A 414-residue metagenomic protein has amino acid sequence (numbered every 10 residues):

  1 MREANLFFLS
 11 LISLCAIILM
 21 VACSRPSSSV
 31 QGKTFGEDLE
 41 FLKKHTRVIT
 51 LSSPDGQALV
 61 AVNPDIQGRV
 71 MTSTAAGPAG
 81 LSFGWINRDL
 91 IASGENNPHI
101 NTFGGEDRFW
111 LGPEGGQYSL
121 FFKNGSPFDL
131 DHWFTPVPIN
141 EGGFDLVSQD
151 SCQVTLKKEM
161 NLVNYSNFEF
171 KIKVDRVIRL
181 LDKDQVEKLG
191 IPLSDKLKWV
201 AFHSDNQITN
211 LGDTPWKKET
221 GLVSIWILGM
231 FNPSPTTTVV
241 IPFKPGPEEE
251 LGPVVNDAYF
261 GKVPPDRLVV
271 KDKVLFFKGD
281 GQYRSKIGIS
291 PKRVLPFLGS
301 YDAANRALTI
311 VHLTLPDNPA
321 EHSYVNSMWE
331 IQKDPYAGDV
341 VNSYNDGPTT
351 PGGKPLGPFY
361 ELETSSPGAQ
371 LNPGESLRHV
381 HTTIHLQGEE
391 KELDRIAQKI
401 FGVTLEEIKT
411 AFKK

Functional and structural regions predicted by a protein language model:
R2-S10: Bacterial N-terminal signal peptides that target proteins for export
V21-A22: C-terminal motif of bacterial Sec signal peptides marking the signal peptidase cleavage site
S29-F41: N-terminal low-complexity, Pro/Thr/Ser-rich intrinsically disordered segments that act as propeptides or flexible
G36-L39, F122-V200, L356: Extended, loop-rich substrate-binding clefts of extracytoplasmic carbohydrate-active enzymes
K43-V60, P64-L120, L211-P373, G388-F401: A contiguous, surface-exposed recognition patch within enzymatic or periplasmic domains that forms
P64, K158, R176, E375-G388: Short, hydrophobic/aromatic-enriched beta-strand segments in well-ordered soluble domains
F202-S204, L377: Hydrophobic core residues within well-ordered beta-strands of beta-rich domains
K399-K414: Short peripheral tails and domain-boundary helices/loops at the edges of structured domains
